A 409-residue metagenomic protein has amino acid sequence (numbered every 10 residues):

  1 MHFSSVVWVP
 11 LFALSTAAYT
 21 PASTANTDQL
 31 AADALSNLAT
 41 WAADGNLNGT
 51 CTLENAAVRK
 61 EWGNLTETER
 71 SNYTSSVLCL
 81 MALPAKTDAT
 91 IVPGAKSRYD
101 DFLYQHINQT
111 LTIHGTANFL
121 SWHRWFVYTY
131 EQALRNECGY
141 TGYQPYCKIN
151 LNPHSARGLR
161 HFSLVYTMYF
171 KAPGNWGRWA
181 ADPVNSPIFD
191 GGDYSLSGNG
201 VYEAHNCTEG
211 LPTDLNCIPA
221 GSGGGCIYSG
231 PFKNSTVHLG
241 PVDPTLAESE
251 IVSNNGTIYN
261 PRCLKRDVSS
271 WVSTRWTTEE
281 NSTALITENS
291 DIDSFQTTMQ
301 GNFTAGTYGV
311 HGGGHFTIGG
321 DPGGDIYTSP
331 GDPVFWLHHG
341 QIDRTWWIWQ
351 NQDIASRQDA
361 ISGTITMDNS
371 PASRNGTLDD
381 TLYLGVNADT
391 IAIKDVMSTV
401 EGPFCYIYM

Functional and structural regions predicted by a protein language model:
M1-A25: Fungal secretory targeting signals
Y19-M409: C-terminal accessory segments of proteins
